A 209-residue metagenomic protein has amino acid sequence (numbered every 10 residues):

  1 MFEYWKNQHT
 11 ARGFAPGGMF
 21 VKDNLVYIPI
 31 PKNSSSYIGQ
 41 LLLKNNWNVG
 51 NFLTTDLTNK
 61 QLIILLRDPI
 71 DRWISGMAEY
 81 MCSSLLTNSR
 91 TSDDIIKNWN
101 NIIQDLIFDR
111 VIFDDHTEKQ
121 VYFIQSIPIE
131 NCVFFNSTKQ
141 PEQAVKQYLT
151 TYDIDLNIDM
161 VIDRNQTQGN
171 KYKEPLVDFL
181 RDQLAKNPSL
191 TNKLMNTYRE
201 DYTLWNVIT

Functional and structural regions predicted by a protein language model:
M1-F14: Juxtamembrane luminal stem/stalk of type II transmembrane Golgi/ER carbohydrate-processing enzymes
A11-F20, N48-L66, I70-D182, K193: PAPS-dependent sulfotransferase catalytic domain
L25-I30, I64: Short, hydrophobic/glycine-enriched beta-strand segments
I30-G39, R67-D71: Catalytic nucleophile-elbow at a beta strand-turn-alpha helix junction centered on a G-D-S/GDSL motif, marking
K32, L184-A185: Short, conserved sequence motifs enriched in acidic/basic residues, glycine, and aromatics that mark functional "hot
Q40-N45: A conserved segment at the C-terminal end of the G1
K186-V207: C-terminal accessory extensions appended to soluble enzyme cores
